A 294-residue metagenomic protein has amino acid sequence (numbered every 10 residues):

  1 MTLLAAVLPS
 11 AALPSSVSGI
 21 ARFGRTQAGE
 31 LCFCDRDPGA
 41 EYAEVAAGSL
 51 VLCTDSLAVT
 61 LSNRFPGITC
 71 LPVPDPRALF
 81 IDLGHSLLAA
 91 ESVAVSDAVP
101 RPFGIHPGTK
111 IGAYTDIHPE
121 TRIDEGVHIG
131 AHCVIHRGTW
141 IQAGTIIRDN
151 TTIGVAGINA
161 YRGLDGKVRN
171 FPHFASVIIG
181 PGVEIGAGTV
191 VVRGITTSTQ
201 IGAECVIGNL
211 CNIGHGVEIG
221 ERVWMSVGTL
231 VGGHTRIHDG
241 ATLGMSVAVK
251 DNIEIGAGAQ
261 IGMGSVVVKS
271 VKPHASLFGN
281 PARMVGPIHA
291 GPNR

Functional and structural regions predicted by a protein language model:
M1-P102, G108, G144, N150-T151 (+3 more regions): Terminal amphipathic alpha-helical/low-complexity segments used for targeting or macromolecular assembly
F33, A98-V285: Structural signal for interior beta-strand "rungs" in well-ordered beta-sheet cores of soluble enzyme domains
